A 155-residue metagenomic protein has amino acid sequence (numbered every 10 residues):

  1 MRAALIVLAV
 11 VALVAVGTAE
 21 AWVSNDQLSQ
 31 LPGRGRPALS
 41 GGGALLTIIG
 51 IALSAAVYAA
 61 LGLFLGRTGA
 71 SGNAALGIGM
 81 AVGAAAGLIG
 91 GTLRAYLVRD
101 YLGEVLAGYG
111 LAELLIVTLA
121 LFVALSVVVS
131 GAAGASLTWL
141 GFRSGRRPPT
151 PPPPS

Functional and structural regions predicted by a protein language model:
M1-S155: Juxtamembrane/disordered regions of integral membrane proteins
